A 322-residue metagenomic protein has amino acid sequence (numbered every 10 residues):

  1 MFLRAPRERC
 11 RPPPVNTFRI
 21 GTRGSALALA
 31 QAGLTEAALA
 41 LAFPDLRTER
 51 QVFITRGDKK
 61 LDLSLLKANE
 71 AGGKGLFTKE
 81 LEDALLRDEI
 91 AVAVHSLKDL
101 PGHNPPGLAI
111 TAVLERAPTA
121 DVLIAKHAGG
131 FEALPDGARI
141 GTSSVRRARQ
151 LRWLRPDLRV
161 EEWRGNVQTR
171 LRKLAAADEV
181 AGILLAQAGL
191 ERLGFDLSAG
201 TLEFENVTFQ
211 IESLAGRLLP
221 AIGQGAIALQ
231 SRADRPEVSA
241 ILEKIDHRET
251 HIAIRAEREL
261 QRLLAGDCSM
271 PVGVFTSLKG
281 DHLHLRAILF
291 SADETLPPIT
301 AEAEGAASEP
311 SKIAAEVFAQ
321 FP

Functional and structural regions predicted by a protein language model:
P6, P13-L61, K67-E70, T78 (+2 more regions): Small-molecule-sensing regulatory modules
R19-G21, A93, T111, G141 (+1 more regions): Short, well-ordered beta-strand segments
L76-D88, A176: Short, well-structured alpha-helical segments in soluble
D83-L86, H95, L100-H103: Extracytoplasmic loops/domains of multi-pass membrane proteins
I90-V94, A181-G182: Short, Asp-centered acidic motifs that coordinate Mg2+ and/or phosphate in catalytic or ligand-binding sites
L97-L100, P106-D157: A conserved helix-loop-strand patch within extracytoplasmic ligand-binding domains of the periplasmic binding
